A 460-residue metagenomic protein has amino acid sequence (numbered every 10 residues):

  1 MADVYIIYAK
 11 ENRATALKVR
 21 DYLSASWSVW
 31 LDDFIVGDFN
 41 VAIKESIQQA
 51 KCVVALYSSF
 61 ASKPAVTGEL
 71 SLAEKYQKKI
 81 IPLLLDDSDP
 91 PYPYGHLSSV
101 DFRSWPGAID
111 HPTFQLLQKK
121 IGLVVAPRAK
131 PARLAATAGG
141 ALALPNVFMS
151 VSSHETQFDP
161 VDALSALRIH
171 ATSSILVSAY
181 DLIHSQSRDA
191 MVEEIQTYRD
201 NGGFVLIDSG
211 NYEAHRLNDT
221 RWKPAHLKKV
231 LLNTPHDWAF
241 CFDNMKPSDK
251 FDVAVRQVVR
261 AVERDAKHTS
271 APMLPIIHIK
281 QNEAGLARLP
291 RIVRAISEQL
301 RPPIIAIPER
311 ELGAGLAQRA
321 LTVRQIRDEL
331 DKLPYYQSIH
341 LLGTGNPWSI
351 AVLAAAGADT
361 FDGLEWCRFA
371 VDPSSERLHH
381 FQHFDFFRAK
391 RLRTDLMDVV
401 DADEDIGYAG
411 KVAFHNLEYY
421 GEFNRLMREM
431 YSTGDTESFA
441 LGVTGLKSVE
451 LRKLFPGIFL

Functional and structural regions predicted by a protein language model:
M1-L56, E74-K78, L84-S88, Y92 (+1 more regions): Conserved N-terminal substructure of TIR/SEFIR domains
I7, D32, V147-S150, L176-Y180 (+6 more regions): A cross-family glycoside hydrolase active-site/sugar-binding cleft signature
K51, S173, D237, P303 (+1 more regions): Conserved acidic residues
S59-F60, L84-D89, S209-E213, N244-K246 (+1 more regions): Short beta-alpha junction loops
S88-L97, L353: Short loop/helix-cap segments at secondary-structure boundaries that form the rim of catalytic
P127-E155, D159-V161, R393-L460: C-terminal extensions of enzymes
P127-S270, R428: Non-catalytic, usually N-terminal nucleic-acid engagement modules in DNA/RNA processing proteins
A271-V399: Glycine-rich phosphate/ribose-binding loops and adjacent secondary-structure elements that form binding surfaces
